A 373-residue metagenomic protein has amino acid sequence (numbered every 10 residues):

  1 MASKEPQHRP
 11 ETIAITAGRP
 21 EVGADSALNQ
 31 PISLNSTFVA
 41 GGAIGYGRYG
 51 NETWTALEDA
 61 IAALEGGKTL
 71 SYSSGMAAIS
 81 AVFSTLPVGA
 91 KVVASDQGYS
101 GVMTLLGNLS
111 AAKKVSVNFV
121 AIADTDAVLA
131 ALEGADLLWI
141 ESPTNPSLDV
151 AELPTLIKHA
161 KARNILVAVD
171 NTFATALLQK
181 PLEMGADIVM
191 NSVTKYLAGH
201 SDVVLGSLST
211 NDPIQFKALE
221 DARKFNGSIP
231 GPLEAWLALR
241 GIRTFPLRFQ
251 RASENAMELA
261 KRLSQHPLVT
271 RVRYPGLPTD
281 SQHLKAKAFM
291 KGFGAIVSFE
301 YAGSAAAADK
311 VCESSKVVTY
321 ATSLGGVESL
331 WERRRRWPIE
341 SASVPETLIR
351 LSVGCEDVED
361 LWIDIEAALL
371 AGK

Functional and structural regions predicted by a protein language model:
M1-G45: N-terminal glycine-rich, Lys/His-bearing helix-loop that initiates the first secondary-structure elements of many
A2-Q7, T16, P20, T69-L268: Conserved PLP-enzyme active-site core in the AAT-like
L28, L34, R223-K310: Structural motif of enzymes handling amino- and sulfur-group chemistry
Q30-T85, G101-S110: Conserved N-terminal alpha-helix of the aminotransferase class I/II PLP-enzyme fold
G107, R248, E313, S329-K373: PLP-dependent enzyme catalytic core of the Aspartate aminotransferase-like
V203-L205, G292-I296, E346-R350: Short, solvent-exposed beta-strand edge segments and adjacent coil->beta transition regions
S209, S298-E300, S352-G354: Short hydrophobic/aromatic beta-strand micro-patches that form the beta-sheet surface supporting nucleotide- or nucleic
N226-G227, S314-G325, A368-K373: A common structural junction motif
